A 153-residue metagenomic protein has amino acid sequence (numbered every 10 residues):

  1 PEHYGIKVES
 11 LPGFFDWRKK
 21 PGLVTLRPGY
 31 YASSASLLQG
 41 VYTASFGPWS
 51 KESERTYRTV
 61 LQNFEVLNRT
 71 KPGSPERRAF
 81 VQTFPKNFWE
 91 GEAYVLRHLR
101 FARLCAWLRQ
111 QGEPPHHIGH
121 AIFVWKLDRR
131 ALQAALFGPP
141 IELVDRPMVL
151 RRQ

Functional and structural regions predicted by a protein language model:
P1-Q153: C-terminal luminal/periplasmic domains and tails of membrane-associated envelope-modifying transferases
